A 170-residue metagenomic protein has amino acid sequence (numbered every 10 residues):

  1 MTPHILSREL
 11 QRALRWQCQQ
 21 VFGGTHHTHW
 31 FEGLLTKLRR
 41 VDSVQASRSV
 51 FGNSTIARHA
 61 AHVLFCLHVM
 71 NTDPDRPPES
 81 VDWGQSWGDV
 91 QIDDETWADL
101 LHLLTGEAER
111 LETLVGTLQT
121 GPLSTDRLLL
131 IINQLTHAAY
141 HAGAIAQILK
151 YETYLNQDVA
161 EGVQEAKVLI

Functional and structural regions predicted by a protein language model:
M1-T28, L35, S43-S86, G121-I170: Short, contiguous alpha-helical
H27-K37, L104-E107: Amphipathic alpha-helical packing segments from all-alpha helical-bundle domains
V41, S54, I92-E95: Short coil/turn linker and secondary-structure boundary residues
G88-A139: Acidic/histidine-rich alpha-helical segments that form the ligand environment of transition-metal centers
